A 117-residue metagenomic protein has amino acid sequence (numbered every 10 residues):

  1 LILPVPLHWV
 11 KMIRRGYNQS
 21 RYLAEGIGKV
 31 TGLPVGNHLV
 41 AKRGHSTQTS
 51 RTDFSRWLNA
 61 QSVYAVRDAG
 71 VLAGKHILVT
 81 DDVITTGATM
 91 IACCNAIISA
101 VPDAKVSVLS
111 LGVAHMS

Functional and structural regions predicted by a protein language model:
L1-L78, T86-S117: Conserved PRPP/pyrophosphate-binding segment of the phosphoribosyltransferase/PRPP-pathway fold
D82: Active-site-proximal glycine-rich helix-loop-beta segment
